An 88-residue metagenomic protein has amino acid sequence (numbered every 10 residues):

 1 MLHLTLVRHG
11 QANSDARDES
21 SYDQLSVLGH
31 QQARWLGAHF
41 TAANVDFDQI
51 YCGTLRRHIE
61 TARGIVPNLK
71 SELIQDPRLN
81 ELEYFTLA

Functional and structural regions predicted by a protein language model:
L2-D76: Active-site-proximal alpha-helix that buttresses catalytic centers in soluble enzyme cores
S71-A88: A short, structured active-site edge motif that brings together acidic residues
